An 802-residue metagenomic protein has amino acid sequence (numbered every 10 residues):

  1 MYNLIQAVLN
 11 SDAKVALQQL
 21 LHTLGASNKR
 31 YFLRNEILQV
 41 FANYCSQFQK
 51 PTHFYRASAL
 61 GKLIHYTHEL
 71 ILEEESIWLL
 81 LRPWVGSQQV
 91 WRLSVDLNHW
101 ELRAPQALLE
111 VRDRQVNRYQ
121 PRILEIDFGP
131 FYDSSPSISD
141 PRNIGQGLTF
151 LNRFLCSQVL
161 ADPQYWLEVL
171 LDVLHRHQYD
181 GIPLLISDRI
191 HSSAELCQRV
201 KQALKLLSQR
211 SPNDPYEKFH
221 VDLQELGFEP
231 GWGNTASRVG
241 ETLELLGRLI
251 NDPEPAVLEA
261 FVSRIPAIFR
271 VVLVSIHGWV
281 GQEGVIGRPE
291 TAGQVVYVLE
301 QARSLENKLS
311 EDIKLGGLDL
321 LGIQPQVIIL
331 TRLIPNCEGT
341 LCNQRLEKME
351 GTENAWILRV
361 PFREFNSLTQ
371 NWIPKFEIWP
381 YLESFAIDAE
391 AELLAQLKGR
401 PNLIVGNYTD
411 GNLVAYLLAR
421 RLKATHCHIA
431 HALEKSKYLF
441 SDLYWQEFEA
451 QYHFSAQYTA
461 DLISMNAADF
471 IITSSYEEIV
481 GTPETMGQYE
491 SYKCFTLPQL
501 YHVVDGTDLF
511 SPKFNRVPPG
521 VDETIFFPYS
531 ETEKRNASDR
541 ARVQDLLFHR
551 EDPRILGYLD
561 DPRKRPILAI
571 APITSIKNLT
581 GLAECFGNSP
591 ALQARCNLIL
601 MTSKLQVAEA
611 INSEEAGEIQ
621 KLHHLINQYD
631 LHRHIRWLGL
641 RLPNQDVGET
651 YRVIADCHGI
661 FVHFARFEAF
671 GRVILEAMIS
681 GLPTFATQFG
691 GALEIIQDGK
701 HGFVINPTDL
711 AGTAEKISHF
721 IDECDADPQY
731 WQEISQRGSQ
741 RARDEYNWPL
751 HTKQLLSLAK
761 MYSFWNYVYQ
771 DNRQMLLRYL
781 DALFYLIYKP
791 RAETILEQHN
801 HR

Functional and structural regions predicted by a protein language model:
M1-R802: Catalytic cores of nucleotide-sugar-dependent glycosyltransferases that transfer UDP/GDP/TDP-activated
